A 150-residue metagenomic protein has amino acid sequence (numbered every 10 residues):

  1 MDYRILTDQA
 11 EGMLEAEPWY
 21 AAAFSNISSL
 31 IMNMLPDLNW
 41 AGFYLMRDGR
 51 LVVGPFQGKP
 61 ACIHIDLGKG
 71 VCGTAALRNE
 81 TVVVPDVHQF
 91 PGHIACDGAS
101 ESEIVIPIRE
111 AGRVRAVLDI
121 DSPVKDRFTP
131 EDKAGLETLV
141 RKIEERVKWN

Functional and structural regions predicted by a protein language model:
M1, P18, C62, D66 (+4 more regions): Residues at secondary-structure transition points
M1-P55, T138-N150: Intrinsically disordered, low-complexity terminal regulatory regions
L35, C96-S100: Short loop/turn motifs at secondary-structure junctions and domain boundaries
W40, V105, V117: Short hydrophobic/aromatic beta-strand element in the GNAT-like acyltransferase core that lines or flanks the acyl-donor
M46, R50-C96: Regulatory sensory and allosteric helical modules in signal-transduction proteins and certain transcription factors
S102-R109: A short, aliphatic-rich beta-strand micro-motif
R109-S122: Sensory-domain boundary capping and coupling elements
D121-L139, R146-N150: Regulatory loop-to-helix N-cap segments in sensory/regulatory domains that couple ligand/signal detection
